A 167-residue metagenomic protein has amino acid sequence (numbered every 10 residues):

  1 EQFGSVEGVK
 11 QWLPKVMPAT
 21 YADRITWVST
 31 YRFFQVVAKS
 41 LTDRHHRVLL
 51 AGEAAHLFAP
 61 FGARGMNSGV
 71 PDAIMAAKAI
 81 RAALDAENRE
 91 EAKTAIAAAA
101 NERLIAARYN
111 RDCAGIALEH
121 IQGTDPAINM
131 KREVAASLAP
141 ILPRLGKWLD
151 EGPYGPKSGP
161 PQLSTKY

Functional and structural regions predicted by a protein language model:
E1-V28, R32: Conserved FAD/dinucleotide-binding core of flavoprotein oxidoreductases
V16-Y21, R44, A83-E90: Secondary-structure transition/capping motifs at alpha-helix termini and the adjoining loop/turn into the next element
R32-H56: FAD-binding beta-loop-beta segment adjacent to the flavin cofactor pocket
R32-Q35, H56-N67, L118, Q122-G123: Glycine-rich phosphate/pyrophosphate-binding beta-alpha loops
K39, A63, A79-Y167: C-terminal helical "tail/cap" subdomain of flavin- and related membrane-associated enzymes
V70-R81: Extended, folded domain segments that form the structural surfaces/walls around functional sites
